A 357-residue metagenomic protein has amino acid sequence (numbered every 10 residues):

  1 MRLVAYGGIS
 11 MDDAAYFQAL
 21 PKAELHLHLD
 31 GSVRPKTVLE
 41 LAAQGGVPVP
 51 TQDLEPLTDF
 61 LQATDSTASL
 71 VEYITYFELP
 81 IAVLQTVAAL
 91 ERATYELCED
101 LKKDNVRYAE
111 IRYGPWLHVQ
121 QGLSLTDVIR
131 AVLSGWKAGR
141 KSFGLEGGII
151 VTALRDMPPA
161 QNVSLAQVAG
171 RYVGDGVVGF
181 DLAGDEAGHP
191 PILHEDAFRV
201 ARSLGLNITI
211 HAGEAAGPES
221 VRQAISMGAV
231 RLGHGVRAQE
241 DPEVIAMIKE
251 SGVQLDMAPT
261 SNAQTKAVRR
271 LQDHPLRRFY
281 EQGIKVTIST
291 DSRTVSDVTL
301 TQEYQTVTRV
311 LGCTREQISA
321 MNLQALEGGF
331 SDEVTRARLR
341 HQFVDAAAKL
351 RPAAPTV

Functional and structural regions predicted by a protein language model:
R2-L206, A215-S220, S226, V230-R231 (+2 more regions): Metal-cofactor-binding active-site regions of metalloenzymes
